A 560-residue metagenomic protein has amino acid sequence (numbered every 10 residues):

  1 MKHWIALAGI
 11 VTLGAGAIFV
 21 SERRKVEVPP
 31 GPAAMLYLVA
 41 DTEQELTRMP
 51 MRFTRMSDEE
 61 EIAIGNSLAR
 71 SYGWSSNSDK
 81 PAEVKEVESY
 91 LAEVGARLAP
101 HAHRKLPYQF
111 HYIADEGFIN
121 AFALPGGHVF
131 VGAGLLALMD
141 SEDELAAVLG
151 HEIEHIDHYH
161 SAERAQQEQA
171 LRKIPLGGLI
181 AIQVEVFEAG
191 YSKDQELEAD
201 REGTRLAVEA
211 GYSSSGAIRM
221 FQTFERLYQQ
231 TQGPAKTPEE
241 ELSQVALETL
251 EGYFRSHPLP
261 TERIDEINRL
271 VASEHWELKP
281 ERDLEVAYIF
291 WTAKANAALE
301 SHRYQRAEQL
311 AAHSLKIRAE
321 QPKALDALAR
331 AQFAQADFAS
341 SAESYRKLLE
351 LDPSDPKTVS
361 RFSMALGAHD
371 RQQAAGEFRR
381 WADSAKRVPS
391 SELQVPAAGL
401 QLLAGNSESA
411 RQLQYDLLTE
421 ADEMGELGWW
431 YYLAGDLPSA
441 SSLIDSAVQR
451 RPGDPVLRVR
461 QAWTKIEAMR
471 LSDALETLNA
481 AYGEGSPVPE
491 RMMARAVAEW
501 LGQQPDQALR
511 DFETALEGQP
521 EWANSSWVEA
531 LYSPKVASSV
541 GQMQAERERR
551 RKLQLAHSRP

Functional and structural regions predicted by a protein language model:
K2-W429, A434-S442, V448-Q449, G453-A462 (+6 more regions): A Zn2+-metalloprotease active-site environment signal
M493-V497, W527-A530: Ordered hydrophobic segments in well-structured contexts
L509-P560: Terminal, low-structured helical/coil segments at or just beyond the last alpha-helical repeat
